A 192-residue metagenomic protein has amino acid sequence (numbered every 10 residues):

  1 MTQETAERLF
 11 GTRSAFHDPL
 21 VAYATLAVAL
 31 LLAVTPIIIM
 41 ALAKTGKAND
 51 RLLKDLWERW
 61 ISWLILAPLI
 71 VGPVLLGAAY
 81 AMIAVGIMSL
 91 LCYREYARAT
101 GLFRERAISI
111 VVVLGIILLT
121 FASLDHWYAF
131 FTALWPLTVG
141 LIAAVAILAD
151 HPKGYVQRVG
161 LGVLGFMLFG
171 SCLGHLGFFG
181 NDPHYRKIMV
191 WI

Functional and structural regions predicted by a protein language model:
T2-I192: Membrane-embedded alpha-helical bundles of polytopic integral membrane proteins
